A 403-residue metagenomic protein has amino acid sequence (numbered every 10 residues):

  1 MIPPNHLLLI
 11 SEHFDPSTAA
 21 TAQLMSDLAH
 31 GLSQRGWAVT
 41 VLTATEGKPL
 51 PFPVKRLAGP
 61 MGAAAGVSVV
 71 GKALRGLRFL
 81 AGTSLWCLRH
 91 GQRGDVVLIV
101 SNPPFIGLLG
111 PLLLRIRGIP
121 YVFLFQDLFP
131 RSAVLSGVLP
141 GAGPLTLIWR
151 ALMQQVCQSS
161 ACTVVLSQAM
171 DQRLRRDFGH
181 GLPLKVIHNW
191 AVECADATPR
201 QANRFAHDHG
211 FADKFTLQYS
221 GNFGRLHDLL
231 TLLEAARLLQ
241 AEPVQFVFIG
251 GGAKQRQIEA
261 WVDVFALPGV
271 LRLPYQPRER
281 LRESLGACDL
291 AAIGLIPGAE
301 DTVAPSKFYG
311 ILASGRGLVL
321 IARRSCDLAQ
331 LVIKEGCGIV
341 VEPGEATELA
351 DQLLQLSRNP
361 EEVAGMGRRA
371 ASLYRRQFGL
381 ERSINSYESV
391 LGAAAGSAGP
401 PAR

Functional and structural regions predicted by a protein language model:
M1-P49, C162, L239, R403: N-terminal subdomain of nucleotide-sugar transferases
T45, A169, I187-W190: Carbohydrate-associated surface elements
L88, L108, L112-I116, G143-V165: Membrane-proximal helix-turn-helix segments that form the acceptor-binding/catalytic region of lipid-linked
R175, W190-D208, D228: Acidic anion/phosphate-binding donor-loop and adjacent secondary structure in glycosyltransferase catalytic cores
A191, G210-H227, L233-A236, V247: Conserved donor-binding/catalytic core segment of Leloir-type glycosyltransferases
H227, P274-G286, A291-L312, L318-Q330: Nucleotide-sugar-dependent
A241-P243, I249-G250, R256-R282: Nucleotide-activated donor-binding/catalytic signature segment of Leloir-type glycosyltransferases, i.e., the conserved
E348, Q355, E362-R376: A short, well-ordered alpha-helix in the C-terminal region of glycosyltransferases
